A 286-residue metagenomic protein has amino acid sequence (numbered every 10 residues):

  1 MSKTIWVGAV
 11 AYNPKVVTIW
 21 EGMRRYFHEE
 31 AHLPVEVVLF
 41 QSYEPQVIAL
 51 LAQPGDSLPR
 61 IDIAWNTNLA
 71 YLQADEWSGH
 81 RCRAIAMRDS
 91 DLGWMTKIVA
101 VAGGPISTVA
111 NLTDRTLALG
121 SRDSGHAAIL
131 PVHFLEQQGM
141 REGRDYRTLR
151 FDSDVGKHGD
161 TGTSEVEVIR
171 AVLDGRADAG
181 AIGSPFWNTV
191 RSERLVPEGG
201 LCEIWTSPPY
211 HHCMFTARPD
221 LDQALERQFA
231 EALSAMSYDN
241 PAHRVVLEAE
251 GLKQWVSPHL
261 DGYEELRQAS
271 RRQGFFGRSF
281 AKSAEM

Functional and structural regions predicted by a protein language model:
M1-I61, N66-L69, P241-M286: N-terminal hydrophobic or amphipathic helices and topogenic motifs
S2-V10, A84, R88-A100, D145-T161 (+2 more regions): Periplasmic-binding protein-like
T4-E30, F40, W94-T163, E167-V168 (+2 more regions): Bilobed "Venus flytrap"/periplasmic-binding protein-like clamshell domains and structurally analogous long
H32, M140, L173-A177, S234 (+1 more regions): Sec-exported extracytoplasmic/periplasmic mature domains
A49-N111, D123: Acidic, polar ligand-binding/catalytic clefts
W65-G79, E136-Q137, V166-E198: A ligand-binding cleft/hinge motif common to bilobed small-molecule-binding domains
